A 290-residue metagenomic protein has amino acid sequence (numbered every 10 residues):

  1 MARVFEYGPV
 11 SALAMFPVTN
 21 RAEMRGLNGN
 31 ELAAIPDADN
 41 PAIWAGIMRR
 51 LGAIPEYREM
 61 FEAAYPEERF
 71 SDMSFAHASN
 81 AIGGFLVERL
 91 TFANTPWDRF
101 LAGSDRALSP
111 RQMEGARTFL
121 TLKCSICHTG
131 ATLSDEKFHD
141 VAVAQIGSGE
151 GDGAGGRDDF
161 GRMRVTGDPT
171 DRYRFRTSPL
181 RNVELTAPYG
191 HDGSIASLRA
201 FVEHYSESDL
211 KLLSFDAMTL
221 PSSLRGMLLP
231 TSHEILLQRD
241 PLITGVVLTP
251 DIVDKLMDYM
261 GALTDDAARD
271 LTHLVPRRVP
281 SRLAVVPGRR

Functional and structural regions predicted by a protein language model:
M1-R290: Periplasmic c-type cytochrome electron-transfer domains
